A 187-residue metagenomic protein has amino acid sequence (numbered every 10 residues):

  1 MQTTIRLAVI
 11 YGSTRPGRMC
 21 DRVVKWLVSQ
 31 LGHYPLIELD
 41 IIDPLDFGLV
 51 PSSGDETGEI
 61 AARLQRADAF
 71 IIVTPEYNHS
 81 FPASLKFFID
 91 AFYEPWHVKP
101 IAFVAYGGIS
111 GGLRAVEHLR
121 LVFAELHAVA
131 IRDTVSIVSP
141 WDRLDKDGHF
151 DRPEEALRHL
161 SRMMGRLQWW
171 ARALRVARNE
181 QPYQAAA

Functional and structural regions predicted by a protein language model:
M1-F92, F150-S161, G165-Q168, L174-A187: N-terminal beta1-alpha1-beta2 submodule of the flavodoxin-like/Rossmannoid cofactor-binding fold
V9, T14, G108-I109, D145: Generic detector of intrinsically disordered, low-complexity, polar/charged segments
E38-L49, E94, L126-D147: Mobile beta-alpha loop/short-helix "lid" or hinge segments that flank ligand
H97-K99: His-Asp phosphorelay/catalytic-motif detector in bacterial-type signaling
I101-L144, E154-H159: Short, glycine-/small-residue-rich phosphate/pyrophosphate-handling segment
E125-A128, W169-A173: Rossmann-like dinucleotide/phosphate-binding beta-alpha-beta segment
